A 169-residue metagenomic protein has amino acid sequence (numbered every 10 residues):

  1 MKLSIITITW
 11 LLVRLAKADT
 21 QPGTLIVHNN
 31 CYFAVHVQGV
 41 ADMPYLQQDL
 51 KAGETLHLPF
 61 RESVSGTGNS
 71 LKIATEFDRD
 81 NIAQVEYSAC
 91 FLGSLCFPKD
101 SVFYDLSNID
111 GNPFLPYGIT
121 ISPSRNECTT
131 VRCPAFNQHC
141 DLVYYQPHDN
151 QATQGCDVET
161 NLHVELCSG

Functional and structural regions predicted by a protein language model:
M1-Q21: Fungal secretory targeting signals
D19-G169: Extracellular low-complexity, O-glycosylation-prone Ser/Thr/Pro/Gly-rich "stalks" and linkers flanking catalytic
